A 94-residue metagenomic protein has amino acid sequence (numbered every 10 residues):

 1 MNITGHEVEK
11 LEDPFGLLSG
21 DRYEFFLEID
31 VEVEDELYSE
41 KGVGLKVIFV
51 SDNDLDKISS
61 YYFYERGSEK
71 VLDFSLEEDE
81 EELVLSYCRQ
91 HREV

Functional and structural regions predicted by a protein language model:
M1-L17: Short amphipathic beta-strand and strand-loop transition segments with alternating hydrophobic
T4, V8, D30, Y61 (+1 more regions): Generic alpha-helix detector with strongest preference for long hydrophobic helices that associate with membranes
E7, E12, I29-V33, F49-N53 (+1 more regions): Beta-strand elements of well-folded, non-transmembrane domains
E7, L18, R22, G44-K46 (+1 more regions): Compositionally biased, intrinsically disordered low-complexity regions
E12-R22, D35-Y38: Short, solvent-exposed beta-strand/turn "edge" segments of beta-rich domains on protein surfaces
D21-I29: A short hydrophobic beta-strand element
D30-V43: Short, cysteine-centered beta-strand-loop-beta hairpins and adjacent loop/turn segments enriched in charged/polar
G44-V94: Acidic, low-complexity intrinsically disordered segments
